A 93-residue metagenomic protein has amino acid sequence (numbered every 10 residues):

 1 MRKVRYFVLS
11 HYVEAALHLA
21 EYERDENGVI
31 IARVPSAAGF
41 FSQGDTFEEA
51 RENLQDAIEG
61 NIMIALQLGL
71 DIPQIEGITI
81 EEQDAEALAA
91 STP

Functional and structural regions predicted by a protein language model:
M1-L19, E52-P93: Short, charged, surface-exposed hinge/linker loops at domain edges that act as mobile lids or interdomain connectors
H18, I30, F40-S42: Structural detector for hydrophobic anchor residues on beta-strands
Y22-A37: Short aromatic-glycine-(Arg/Gly/Cys) micro-motifs in beta-strand/loop hairpins
A38-E48: A short, exposed loop/beta-hairpin motif centered on an aromatic-Gly-Thr core
